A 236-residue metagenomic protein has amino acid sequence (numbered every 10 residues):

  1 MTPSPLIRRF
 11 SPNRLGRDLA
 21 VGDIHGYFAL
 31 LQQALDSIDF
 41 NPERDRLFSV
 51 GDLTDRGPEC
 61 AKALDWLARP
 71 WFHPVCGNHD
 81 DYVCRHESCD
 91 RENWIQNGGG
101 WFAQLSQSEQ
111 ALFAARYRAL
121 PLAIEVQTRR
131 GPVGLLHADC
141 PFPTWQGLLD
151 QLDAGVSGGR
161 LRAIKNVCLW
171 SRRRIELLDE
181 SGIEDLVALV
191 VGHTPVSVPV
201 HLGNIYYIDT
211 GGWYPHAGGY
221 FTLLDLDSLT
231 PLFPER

Functional and structural regions predicted by a protein language model:
M1-A63: N-terminal active-site segment of His-dependent metallophosphoesterases
P12-L19, E125-G134, L202: Beta-strand-turn-beta hairpins that frame and shape the catalytic cleft of phosphate-ester-processing enzymes
D18-H25, V133-D139, Y207-I208: Active-site-proximal beta-strand elements of phosphoester/diester hydrolases
A20, L47-S49, P74-V75, G134 (+2 more regions): Residue-level marker for buried hydrophobic side chains located in beta-strands that build the well-ordered beta-sheet
D23, D52, L67, G77-N78 (+6 more regions): Divalent metal-coordination and catalytic microenvironments
H25-A29, D55-P58, D80-C84, P141-P143 (+3 more regions): Active-site environment of divalent metal-dependent phosphoester hydrolases
C60-G134, P141, G155-S171: Active-site neighborhood of divalent metal-dependent phosphoester bond hydrolases
S171-P234: Conserved beta-sheet core of the metallophosphoesterase superfamily
